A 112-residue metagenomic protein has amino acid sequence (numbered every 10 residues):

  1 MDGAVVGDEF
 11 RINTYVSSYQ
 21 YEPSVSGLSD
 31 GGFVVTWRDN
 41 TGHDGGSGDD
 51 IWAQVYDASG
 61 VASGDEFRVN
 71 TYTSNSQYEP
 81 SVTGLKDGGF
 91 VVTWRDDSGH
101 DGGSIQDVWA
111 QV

Functional and structural regions predicted by a protein language model:
M1-V112: Extracellular, repeat-based ectodomains that mediate carbohydrate processing or recognition
